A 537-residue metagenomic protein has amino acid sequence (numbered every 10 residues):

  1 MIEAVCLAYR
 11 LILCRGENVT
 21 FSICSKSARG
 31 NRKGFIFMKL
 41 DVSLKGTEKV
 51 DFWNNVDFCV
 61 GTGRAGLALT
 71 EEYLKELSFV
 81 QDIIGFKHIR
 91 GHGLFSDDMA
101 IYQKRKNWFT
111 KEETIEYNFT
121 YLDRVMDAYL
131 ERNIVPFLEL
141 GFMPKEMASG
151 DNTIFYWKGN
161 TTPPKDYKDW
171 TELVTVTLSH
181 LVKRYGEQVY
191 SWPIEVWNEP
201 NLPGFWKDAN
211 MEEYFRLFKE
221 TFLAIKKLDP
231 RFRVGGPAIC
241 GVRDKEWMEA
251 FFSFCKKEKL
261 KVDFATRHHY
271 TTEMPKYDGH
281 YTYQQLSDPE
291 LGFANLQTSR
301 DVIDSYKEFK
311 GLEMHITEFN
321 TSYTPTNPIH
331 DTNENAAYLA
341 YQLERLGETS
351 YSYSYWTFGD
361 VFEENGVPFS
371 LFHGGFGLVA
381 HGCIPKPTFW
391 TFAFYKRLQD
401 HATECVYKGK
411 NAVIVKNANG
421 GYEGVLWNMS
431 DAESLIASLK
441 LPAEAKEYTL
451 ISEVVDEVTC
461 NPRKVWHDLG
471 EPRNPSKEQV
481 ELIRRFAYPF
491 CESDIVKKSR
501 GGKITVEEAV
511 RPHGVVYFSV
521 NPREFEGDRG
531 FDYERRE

Functional and structural regions predicted by a protein language model:
K33-D82, F525-E537: Mature N-terminal, pre-catalytic/accessory segment of carbohydrate-active enzymes
A68-V80, E246-F254, A336-Q342: Short, acidic/polar
E76, T272-N327, Y351-S352, F358-D360: Glycoside hydrolase catalytic-domain groove-lining segments
I84-Q285: Substrate-binding cleft and catalytic face of glycoside hydrolase catalytic domains, especially the flexible beta-alpha
I316-M429: Aromatic/acidic polysaccharide-binding cleft in carbohydrate-active enzymes
G409-D468, H513-G527: Carbohydrate-binding surface patches
N474-R535: C-terminal beta-strand-rich structural cap/linker in extracellular carbohydrate-active enzymes
